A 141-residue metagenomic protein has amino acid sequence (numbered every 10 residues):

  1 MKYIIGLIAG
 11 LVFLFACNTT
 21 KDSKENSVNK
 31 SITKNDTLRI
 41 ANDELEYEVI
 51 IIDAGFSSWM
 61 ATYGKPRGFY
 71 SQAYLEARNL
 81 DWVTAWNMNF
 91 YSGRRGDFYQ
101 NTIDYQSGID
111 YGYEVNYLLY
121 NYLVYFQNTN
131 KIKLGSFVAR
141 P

Functional and structural regions predicted by a protein language model:
M1-E25: Bacterial Sec-dependent N-terminal signal peptides
A9-V12, D36, Y117, N121: Intrinsic-disorder/low-complexity peptide segments enriched for small residues
C17-S57: Sec-dependent signal peptide cleavage junction
V28, T62-G64, L118-Y120: Surface-exposed beta-strand edges and their flanking turn/coil or helix-capping segments
A41-Y74, Q100-Q106: Low-complexity, intrinsically disordered regions in eukaryotic regulatory proteins and secreted peptide precursors
P66-R95: Mature extracytoplasmic domains of secretory-pathway proteins
D81, N89-P141: Compact alpha-helical subdomains of small soluble proteins
